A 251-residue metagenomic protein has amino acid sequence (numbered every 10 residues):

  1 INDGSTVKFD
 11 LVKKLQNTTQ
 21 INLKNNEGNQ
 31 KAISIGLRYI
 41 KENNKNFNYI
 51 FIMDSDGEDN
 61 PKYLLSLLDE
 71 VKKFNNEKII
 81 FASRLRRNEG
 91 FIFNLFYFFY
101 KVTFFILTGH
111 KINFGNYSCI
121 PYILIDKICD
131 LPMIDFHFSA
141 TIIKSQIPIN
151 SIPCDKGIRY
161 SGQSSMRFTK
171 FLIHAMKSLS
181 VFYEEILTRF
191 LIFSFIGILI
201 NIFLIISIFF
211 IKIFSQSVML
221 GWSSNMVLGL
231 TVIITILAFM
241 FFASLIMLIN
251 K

Functional and structural regions predicted by a protein language model:
I1, D10-L11, Y63-L67, R86 (+3 more regions): Flexible, compositionally biased loop and terminal segments
I1-G4, I21-L23: Short beta-strand/loop segment that forms part of the nucleotide-sugar
N2-D10, G57-E58: A conserved acidic beta->alpha catalytic loop
V7-F9, S118-P121, I234: Residue-level detector of functionally special positions within alpha-helical transmembrane segments of multi-pass
L11-L15, Q20: Extracellular cadherin-type adhesion modules in metazoan precursor proteins
K14, A140, K144-K251: Hydrophobic helical membrane-anchoring modules
T19, K24-Y39, Y49-I52, P61-F136 (+2 more regions): Acceptor/aglycone-binding surface of glycosyltransferases and processive sugar-polymer synthases
K41-K45, K72, E184: Residue-level signal for alpha-helix termini/capping positions
